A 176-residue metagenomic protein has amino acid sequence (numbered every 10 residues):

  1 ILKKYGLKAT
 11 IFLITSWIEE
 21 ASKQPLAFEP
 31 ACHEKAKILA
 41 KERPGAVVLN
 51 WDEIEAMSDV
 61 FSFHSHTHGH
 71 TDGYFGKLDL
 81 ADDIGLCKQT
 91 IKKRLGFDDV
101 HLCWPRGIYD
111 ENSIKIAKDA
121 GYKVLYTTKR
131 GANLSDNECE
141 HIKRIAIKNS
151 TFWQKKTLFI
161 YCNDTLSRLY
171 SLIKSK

Functional and structural regions predicted by a protein language model:
K3-I108, I142: Metal-dependent polysaccharide deacetylase catalytic core of the NodB/CE4 family, i.e., the active-site-bearing domain
K4, F75-H101, R106-K176: C-terminal active-site subregion of NodB/CE4 polysaccharide deacetylases
